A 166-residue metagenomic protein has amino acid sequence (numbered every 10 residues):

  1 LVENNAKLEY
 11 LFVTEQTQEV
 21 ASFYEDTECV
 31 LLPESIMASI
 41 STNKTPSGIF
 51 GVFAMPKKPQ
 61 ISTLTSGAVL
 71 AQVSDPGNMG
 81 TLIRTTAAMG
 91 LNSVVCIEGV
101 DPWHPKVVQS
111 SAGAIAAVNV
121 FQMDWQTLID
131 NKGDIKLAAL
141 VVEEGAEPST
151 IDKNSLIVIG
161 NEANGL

Functional and structural regions predicted by a protein language model:
L1-D75: Arg/Lys-rich RNA-binding interfaces used to dock onto structured RNA substrates
V2-E3, Q60-E144: RNA substrate-binding interface of SAM-dependent RNA methyltransferases
K7-Y10, N92-V94, V118, N154-L156: Short active-site oxyanion
T14-E19, P56, W125-Q126, V142-G145 (+1 more regions): Short, polar loop motifs at secondary-structure junctions
E19-V20, D101-V107, G165-L166: Short, glycine/polar-rich helix-capping loops at beta-to-alpha or helix-loop-helix junctions that flank or form
Y24, N131-K132, I151: Short, conserved loop/helix-junction motifs that constitute active-site signature segments in enzyme catalytic cores
I49, S110-I115, S155-I157: Short, hinge-like loop/turn segments at secondary-structure boundaries
A138-L166: Active-site/ligand-binding-proximal alpha/beta "capping" segment
